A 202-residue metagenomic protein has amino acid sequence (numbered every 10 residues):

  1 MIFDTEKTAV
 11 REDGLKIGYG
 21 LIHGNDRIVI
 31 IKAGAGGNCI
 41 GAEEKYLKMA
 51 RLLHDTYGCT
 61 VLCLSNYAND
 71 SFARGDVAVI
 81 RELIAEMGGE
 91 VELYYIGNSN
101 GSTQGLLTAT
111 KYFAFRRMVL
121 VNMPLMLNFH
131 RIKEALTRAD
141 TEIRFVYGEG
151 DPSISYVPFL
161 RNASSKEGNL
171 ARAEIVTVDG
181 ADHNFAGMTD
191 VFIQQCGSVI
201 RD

Functional and structural regions predicted by a protein language model:
M1-G24: N-terminal cap/lid segment of alpha/beta-hydrolase-fold proteins
D13-G14, I22-N66: Short, surface-exposed "cap/lid" segments of acyl-processing enzymes
K45, D70-G88: Alpha/beta-hydrolase active-site loop
A73-R74, N169-D202: C-terminal catalytic histidine-bearing segment of alpha/beta-hydrolase fold enzymes
I96-G105: Gly/Ala-rich beta-loop-alpha elbow adjacent to hydrolase catalytic centers
V119-N128, G148-G150: Active-site nucleophile loop of the alpha/beta-hydrolase fold
A139, F145-Y147: Short beta-strand/loop motif that positions the catalytic acidic residue of the alpha/beta-hydrolase fold
P152-F159: Conserved alpha/beta-hydrolase "acid-adjacent" motif
